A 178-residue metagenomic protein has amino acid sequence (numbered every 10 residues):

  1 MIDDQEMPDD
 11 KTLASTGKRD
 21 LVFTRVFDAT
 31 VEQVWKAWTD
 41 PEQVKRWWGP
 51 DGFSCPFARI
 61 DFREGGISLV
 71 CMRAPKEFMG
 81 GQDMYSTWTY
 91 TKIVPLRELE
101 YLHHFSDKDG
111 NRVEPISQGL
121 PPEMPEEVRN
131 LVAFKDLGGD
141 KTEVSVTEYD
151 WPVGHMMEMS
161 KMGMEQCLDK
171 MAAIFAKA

Functional and structural regions predicted by a protein language model:
M1-C55: Hydrophobic ligand-binding cavity/cleft-lining segments
D10-T12, K76-F78, P115-P122: Short, P/G- and charge-enriched loop/turn segments at secondary-structure junctions
V22, E42-Y85, T89: Short beta-edge strand/loop motif at the mouth of beta-sheet-based domains
R25, F57-I60, S86-K92, E127-D136: Hydrophobic/aromatic beta-strand elements that line small-molecule binding cavities or substrate pockets in beta-rich
V34, V44, S68, Y90 (+4 more regions): Hydrophobic pocket/interface hotspot
V94-L99: Short, conserved beta-turn/loop elements at beta-strand boundaries and strand-helix junctions
E100-H104, G110-E165: Beta-strand/loop substructures that line and gate deep hydrophobic ligand-binding cavities in soluble
L168-A176: Short amphipathic alpha-helical signal-transduction/dimerization elements
